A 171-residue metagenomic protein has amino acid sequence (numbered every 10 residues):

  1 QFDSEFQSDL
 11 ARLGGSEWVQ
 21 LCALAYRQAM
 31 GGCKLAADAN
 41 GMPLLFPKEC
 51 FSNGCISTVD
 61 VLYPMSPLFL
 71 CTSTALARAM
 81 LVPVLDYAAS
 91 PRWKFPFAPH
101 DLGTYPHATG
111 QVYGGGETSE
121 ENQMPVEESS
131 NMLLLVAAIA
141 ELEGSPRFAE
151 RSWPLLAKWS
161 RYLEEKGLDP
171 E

Functional and structural regions predicted by a protein language model:
Q1, G54-P170: Aromatic-rich carbohydrate-recognition surfaces in CAZymes
Q1-S57, T74, R78, L85-S90 (+1 more regions): Acidic/polar, glycine-enriched structural segments that form the non-catalytic walls/loops of the carbohydrate-binding
